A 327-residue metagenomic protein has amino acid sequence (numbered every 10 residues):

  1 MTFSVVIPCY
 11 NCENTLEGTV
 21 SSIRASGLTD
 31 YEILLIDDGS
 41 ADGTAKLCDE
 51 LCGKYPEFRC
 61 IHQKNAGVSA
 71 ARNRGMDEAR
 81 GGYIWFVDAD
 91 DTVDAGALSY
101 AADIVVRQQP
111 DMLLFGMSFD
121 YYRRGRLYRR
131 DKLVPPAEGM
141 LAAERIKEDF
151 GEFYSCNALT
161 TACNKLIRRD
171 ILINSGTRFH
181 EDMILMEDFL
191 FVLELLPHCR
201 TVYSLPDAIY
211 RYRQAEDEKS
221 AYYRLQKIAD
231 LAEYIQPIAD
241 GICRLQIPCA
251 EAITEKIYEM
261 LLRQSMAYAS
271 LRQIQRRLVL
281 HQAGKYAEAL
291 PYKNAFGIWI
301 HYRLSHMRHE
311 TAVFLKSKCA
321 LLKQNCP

Functional and structural regions predicted by a protein language model:
T2-S4, E32, L190: Cell-envelope/extracellular polymer assembly enzymes that use nucleotide-activated donors
S21-D30: Short, acidic, metal-binding catalytic loop of nucleotide-sugar glycosyltransferases
D37-K46: A conserved acidic beta->alpha catalytic loop
Q63-A79: Glycine-rich, basic loop-to-helix element that forms the pyrophosphate-binding segment of sugar-nucleotide handling
I84: Short aromatic/hydrophobic "clamp" motif used to bind/position activated sugar donors
A89-H198, V202, Y210-Q226: Donor-binding/catalytic cores of nucleotide-activated saccharide and glycerol-phosphate transferases/polymerases
D207-E216, A221-E251, Q264, L271-E288: Catalytic core of nucleotide-sugar-dependent glycosyltransferases
D240, A269-P327: Membrane-interface aromatic/basic loop that binds lipid-linked glycans or pyrophosphate carriers, typified by
